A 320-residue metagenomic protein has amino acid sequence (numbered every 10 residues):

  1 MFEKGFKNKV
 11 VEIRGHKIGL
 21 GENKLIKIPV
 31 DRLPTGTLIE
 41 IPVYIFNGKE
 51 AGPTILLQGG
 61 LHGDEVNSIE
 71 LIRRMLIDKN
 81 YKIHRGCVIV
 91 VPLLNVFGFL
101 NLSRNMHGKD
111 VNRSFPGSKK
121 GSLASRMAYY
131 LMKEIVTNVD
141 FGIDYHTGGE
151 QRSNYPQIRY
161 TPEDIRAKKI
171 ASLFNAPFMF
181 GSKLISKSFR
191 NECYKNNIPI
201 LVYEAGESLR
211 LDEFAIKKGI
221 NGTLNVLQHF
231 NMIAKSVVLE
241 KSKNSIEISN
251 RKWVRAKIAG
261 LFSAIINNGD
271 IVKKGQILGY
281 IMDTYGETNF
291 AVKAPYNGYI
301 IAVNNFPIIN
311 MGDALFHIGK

Functional and structural regions predicted by a protein language model:
M1-K320: Structured catalytic-domain cores with a bias toward divalent-metal coordination
